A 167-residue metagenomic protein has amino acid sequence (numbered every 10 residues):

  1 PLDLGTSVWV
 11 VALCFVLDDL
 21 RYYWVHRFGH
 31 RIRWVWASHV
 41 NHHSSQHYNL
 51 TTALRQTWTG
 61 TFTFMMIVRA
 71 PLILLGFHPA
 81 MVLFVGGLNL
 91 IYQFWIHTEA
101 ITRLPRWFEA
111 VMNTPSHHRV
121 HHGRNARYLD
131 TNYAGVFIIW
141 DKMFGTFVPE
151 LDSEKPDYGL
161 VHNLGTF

Functional and structural regions predicted by a protein language model:
P1: N-terminal Rossmann-like or analogous alpha/beta NTP/dinucleotide-binding catalytic cores that position adenine
L4-L160: Membrane-embedded catalytic scaffold of the fatty acid hydroxylase/desaturase
L160-F167: Short, intrinsically disordered, charge-balanced linker/junction segments flanking boundaries in proteins
